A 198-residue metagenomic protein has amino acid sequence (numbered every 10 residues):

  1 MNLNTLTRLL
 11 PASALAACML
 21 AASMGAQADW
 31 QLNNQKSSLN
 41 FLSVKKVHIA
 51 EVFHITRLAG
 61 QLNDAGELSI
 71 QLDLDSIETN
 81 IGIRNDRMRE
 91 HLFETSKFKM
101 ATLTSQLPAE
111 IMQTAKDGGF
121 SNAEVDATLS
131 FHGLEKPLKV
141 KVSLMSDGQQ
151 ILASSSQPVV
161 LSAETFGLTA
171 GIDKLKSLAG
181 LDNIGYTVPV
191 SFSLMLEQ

Functional and structural regions predicted by a protein language model:
N2-A14: Bacterial N-terminal signal peptides that target proteins for export
A14-A16, A26: Cleavable N-terminal signal peptides
A21-M24: N-terminal signal peptide c-region/cleavage motif recognized by signal peptidases
Q27-Q198: Low-complexity, acidic/polar, glycine-enriched regions of mature
